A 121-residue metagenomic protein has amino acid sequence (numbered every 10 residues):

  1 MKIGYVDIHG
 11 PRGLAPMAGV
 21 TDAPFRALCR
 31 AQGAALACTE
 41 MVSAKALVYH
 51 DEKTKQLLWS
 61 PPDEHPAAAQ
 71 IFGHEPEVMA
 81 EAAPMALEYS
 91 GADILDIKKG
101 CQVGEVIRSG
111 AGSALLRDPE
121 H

Functional and structural regions predicted by a protein language model:
M1-K2, V6-R12: Extreme N-terminal starter segment of soluble prokaryotic enzymes
K2, M17-D93: Glycine-rich, positively charged N-terminal anion/phosphate-binding segment
H9-P11, E64-A68, G110: Short, solvent-exposed beta-strand edge segments and adjacent coil->beta transition regions
G13, V78, A82, D118-H121: General structural feature for long, well-ordered alpha-helical segments within catalytic domains of soluble enzymes
M41, K99-C101: Short, small-residue-rich loop/turn micro-motifs
H65, G104-H121: Glycine-rich tight-turn/loop motif centered on a GG-T
G73, C101-V103: Short, flexible active-site-adjacent loop segments at beta-strand->alpha-helix junctions, enriched in small/polar
L87, I94, K98-K99, A114-H121: Metal-dependent enolase-superfamily TIM-barrel catalytic cores that perform enediolate-based chemistry
